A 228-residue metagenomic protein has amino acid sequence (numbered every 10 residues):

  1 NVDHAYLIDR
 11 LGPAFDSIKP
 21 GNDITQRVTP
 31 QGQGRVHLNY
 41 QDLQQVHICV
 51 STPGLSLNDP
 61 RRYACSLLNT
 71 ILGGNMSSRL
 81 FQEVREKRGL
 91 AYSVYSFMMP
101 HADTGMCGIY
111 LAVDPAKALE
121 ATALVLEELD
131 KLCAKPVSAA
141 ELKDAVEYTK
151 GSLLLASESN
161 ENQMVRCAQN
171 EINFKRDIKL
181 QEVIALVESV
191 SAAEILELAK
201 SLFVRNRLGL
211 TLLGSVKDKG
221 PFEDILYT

Functional and structural regions predicted by a protein language model:
N1-N22, L38, S56, A64 (+1 more regions): Charge-rich, well-structured scaffold segments of protease-associated domains
G12, D23-S78, V216: His/Glu-based metal-binding/catalytic segments typifying zinc-dependent metallopeptidases
V28-G32, E83, I109: Catalytic cores of enzymes that engage adenine nucleotides and/or redox cofactors via long glycine-rich, Lys/Arg/His
N69-G73, Q82, E147, Q169: Generic alpha-helical structural context detector
G74-L90: M16/MPP (pitrilysin/insulinase) zinc-metallopeptidase core fold and M16-derived inactive scaffolds
